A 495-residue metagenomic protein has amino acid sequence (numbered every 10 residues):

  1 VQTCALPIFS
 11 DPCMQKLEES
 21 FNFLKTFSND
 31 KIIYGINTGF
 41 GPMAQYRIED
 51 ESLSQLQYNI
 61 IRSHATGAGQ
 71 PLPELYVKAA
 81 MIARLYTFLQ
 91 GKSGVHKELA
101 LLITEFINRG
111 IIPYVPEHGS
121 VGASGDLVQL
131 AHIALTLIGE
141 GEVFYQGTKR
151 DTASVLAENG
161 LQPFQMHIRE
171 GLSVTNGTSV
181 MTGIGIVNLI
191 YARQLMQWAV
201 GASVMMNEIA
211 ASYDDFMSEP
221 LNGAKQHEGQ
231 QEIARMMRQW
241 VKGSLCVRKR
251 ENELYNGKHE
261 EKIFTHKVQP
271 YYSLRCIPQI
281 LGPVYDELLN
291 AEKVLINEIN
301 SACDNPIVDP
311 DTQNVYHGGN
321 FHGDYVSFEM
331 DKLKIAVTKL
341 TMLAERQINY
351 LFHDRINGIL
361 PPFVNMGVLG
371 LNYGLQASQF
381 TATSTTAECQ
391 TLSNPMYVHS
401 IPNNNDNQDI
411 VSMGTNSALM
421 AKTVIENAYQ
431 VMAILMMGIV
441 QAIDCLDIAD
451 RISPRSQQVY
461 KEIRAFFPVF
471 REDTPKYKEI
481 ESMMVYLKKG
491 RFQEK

Functional and structural regions predicted by a protein language model:
V1, A5, F9-F27, L53 (+1 more regions): C-terminal auxiliary extensions adjacent to catalytic cores
V1, A5-D30, Q57-P116, N207 (+1 more regions): Glycine-rich, flexible loop motifs
Y34-I48, S52-L56, S63-F88, P116-I138 (+1 more regions): FAD-binding core of FAD-dependent oxidoreductases, characterized by glycine-rich FAD pyrophosphate-binding loops
E49, P73, H96, S453-P454: Generic structural signal for alpha-helix starts
P71, L89-I112, G119-L130, L135 (+1 more regions): Well-ordered mid-protein domain cores that form the structural environment of catalytic cofactors
